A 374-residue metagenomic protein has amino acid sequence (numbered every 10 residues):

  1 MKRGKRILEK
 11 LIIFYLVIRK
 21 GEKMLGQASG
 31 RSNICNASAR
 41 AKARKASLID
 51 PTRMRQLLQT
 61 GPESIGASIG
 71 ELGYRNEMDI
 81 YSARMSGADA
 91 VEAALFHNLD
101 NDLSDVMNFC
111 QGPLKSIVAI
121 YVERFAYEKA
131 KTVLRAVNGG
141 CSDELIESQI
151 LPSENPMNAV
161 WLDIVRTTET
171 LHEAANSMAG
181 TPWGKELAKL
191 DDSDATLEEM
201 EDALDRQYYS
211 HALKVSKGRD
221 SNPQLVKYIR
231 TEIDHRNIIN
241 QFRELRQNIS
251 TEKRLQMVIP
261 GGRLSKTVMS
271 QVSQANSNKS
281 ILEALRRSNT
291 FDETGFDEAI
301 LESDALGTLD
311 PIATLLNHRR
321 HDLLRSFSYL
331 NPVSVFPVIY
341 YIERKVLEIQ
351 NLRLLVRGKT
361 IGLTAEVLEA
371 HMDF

Functional and structural regions predicted by a protein language model:
M1-K23: N-terminal amphipathic/basic-hydrophobic helices that include classical n-h-c signal peptides and signal-anchor
L16-F374: N-terminal domain-start signal
